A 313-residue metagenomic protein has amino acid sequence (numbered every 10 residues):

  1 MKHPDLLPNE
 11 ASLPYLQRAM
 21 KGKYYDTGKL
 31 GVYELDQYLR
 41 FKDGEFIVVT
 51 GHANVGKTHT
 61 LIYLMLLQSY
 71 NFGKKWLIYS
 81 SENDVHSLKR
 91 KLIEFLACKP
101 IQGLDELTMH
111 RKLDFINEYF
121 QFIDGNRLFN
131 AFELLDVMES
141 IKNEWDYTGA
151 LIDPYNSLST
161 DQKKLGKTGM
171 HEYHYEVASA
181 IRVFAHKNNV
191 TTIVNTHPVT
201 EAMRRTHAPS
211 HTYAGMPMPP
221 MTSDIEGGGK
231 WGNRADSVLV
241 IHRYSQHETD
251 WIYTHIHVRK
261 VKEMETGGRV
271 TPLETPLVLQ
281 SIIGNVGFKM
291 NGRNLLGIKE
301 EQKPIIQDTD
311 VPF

Functional and structural regions predicted by a protein language model:
M1-P14, M20-K21, A53, L135-Y147 (+2 more regions): C-terminal regions of RecA-like/P-loop NTPase motor modules
K2-C98, V311-F313: The Walker A/P-loop phosphate-binding site
D26-Y33, F132, P219-S223: Short gly/ser/thr-rich secondary-structure transition/capping motifs
L30, F72-H171, E176, I306 (+1 more regions): Conserved inter-motif catalytic segment of the P-loop NTP-binding fold
I47-V49, L77-Y79, Q121-I123, I193 (+2 more regions): Hydrophobic/aromatic beta-strand patches that form the interior of the parallel beta-sheet core in alpha/beta enzyme
I78, L151-I152, V190-H197: Structural recognition of the conserved hydrophobic beta-strand(s) that form the central parallel beta-sheet of P-loop
E82-H86, N126-F129, N156-L158, T192 (+4 more regions): Conserved nucleotide-binding/hydrolysis micro-motifs of P-loop NTPases
L165-I181, T191-T192, Y253, V258: A short alpha/beta connector and helix-capping loop motif
